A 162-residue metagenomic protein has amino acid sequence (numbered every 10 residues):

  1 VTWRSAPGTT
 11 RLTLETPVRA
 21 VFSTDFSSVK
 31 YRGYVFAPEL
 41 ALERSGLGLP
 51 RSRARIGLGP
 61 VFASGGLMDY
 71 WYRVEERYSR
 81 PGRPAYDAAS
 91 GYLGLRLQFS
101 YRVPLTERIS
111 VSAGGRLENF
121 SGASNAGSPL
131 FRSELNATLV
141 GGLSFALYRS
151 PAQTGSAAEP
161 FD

Functional and structural regions predicted by a protein language model:
V1-R4, P84-A89, L139: Short N-terminal helix-initiation segments at or just after the protein's N-terminus
V1-S28, S133: Internal, conserved structured core segments that host functional sites
T2-R4, R19-V21, A41-S45, Q98-R102 (+1 more regions): Transmembrane beta-barrel domains of outer membrane proteins
A6-L14, L47-P50, R108-V111, Y148-T154: Repeated loop/turn-to-beta-strand initiation elements of outer-membrane beta-barrel proteins
T13, V35-A37, T138: Broad gene-expression machinery/nucleic-acid interaction feature
T13-R19, R55-V61, G114-R116, G142 (+1 more regions): Transmembrane beta-strands of outer-membrane beta-barrel proteins
D25-S112, R116-N125, L130, F161: Outer-membrane beta-barrel transmembrane domain signature
E134-D162: Outer-membrane beta-barrel "beta-signal"
